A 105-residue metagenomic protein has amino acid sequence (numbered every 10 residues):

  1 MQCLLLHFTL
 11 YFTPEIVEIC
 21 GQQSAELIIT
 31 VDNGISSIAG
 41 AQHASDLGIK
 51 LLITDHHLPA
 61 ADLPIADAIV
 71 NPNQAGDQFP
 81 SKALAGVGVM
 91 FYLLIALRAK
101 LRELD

Functional and structural regions predicted by a protein language model:
M1-D105: Replace "Mg2+/Mn2+-dependent" with "divalent metal-dependent
